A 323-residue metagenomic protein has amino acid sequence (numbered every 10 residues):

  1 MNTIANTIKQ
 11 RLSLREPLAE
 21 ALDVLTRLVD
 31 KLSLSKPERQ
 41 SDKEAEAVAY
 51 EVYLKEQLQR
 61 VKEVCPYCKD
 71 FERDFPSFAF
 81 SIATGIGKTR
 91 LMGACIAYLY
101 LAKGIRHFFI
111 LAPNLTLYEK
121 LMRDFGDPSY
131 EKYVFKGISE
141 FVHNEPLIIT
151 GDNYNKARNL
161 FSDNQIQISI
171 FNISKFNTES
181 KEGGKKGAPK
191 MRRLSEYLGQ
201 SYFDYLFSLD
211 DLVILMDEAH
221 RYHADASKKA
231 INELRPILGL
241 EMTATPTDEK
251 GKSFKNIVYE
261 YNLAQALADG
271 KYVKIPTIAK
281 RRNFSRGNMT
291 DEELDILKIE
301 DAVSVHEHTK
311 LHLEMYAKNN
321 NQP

Functional and structural regions predicted by a protein language model:
M1-S81: Conserved pre-motif I regulatory segment
S13-L22, T84-M92, L117, K255 (+1 more regions): Phosphate/oxyanion-binding active-site loops and adjacent basic polyanion-contact surfaces
S81-I82, I86, G93-E119: Conserved SF1/SF2 helicase motif Ia
G104-K136, V142-H143, S174-K175: Conserved Walker A/P-loop ATP-binding site and its immediately adjacent core in helicase/helicase-like ATPase domains
L115-Y118, S174-T178, H220-R221, T245-E249 (+1 more regions): Conserved nucleotide-binding/hydrolysis micro-motifs of P-loop NTPases
T150-A230: Conserved RecA-like ASCE ATPase "motif II neighborhood" in helicase/translocase motors
H223-I275: Post-DEXD/H (motif II) to motif III coupling segment of the RecA-like Helicase ATP-binding lobe
F254-P323: Conserved interdomain linker/interface between the two RecA-like ATPase lobes of SF2 helicase motors
